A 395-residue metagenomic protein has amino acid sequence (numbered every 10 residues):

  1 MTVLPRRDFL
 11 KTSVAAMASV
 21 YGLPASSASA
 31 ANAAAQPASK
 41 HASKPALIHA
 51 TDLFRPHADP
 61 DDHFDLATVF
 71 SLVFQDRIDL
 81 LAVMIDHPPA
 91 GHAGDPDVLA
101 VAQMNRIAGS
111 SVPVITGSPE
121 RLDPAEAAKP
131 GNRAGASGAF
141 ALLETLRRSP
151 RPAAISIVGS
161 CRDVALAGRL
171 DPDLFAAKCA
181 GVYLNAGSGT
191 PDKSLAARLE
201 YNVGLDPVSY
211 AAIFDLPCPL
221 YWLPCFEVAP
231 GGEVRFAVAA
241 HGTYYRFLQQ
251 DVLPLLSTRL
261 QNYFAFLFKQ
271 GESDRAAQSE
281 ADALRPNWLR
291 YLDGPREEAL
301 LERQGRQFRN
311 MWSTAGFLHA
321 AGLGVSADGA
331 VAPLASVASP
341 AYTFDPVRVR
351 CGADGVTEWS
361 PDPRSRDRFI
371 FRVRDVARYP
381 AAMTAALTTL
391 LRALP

Functional and structural regions predicted by a protein language model:
T2-V3, D8-A31: N-terminal export signals
N32-S43: Compositionally biased, intrinsically disordered low-complexity segments enriched for polar/charged residues
H41-A82, H87-P96, P124-F236: Active-site histidine-anchored catalytic micro-motif
K44, L66-D79, Y201-G204, L220-P395: Conformational coupling and interaction surfaces
V73, N105-G109, L146, P217 (+2 more regions): Structural signal for hydrophobic packing residues in well-ordered secondary-structure cores of soluble enzyme domains
P88-R148, R366, V373-R378, A382 (+1 more regions): Metal-dependent C-N hydrolase catalytic cores
